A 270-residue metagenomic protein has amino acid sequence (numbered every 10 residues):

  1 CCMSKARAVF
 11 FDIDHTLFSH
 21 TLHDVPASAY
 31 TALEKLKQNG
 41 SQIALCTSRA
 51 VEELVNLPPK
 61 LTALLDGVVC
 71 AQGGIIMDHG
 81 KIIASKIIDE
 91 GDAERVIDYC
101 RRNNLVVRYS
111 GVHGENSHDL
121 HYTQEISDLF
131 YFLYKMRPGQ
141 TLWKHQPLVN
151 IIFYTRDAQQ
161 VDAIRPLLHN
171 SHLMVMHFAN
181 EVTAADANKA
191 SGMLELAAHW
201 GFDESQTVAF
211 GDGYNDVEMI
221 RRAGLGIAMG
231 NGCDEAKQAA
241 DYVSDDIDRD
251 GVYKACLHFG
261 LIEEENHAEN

Functional and structural regions predicted by a protein language model:
C1-F11, E34, Q38, E269-N270: Non-catalytic pre-domain segments flanking phosphatase-related domains
A6, G40, L65, L148-V149 (+2 more regions): Short, well-ordered alpha-helix to beta-strand connector turns
R7-L22: Asp-based phosphoryl-transfer active-site loop
D24-T123: Active-site phosphate-binding/coordination module
A44, V69, V208-F210, I227 (+1 more regions): Hydrophobic/aromatic beta-strand patches that form the interior of the parallel beta-sheet core in alpha/beta enzyme
L54-P58, I164, I220, A236 (+1 more regions): Hydrophobic packing residues within well-ordered alpha-helices of enzyme cores
Y99, N103-R222, N231, Q238: Conserved acidic, metal-coordinating active-site core of Asp-based, Mg2+-dependent phosphoryl-transfer enzymes
R222, I227, G232-N270: Asp-based, Mg2+/Mn2+-dependent phosphohydrolase catalytic module
